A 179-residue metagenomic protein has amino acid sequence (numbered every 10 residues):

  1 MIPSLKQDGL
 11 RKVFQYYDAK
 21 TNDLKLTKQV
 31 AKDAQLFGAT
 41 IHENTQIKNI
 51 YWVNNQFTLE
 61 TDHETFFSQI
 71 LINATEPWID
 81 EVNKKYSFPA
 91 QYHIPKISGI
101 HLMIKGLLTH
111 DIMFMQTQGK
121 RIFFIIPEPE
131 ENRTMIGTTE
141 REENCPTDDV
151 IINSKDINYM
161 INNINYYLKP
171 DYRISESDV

Functional and structural regions predicted by a protein language model:
M1-F37, H42, I50-W52, D171-Y172: Flavin (FAD/FMN) cofactor-binding and adjacent substrate-gating region of FAD-dependent oxidoreductase domains
R11-V13, N54-T58, E131-R133: A generic structural signal for beta-strand entry/edge sites
Y17, E60-D62, K105: A generic structural motif
L24, Q56-F57, V179: Rossmann-like dinucleotide-binding domain that binds NAD(P)(H)
K28, K32, I70, N162: Short alpha-helical basic/polar micro-motif
K32-Q35, I41, T45, D62 (+1 more regions): Alpha-helical substrate-binding/gating segment
I47, T65, A74-V179: Active-site substrate-recognition segment that forms the wall of the catalytic cavity or substrate channel
N49-F67, L71, T75: Conserved beta-strand-loop-beta-strand element in the redox core of flavoprotein oxidoreductases
